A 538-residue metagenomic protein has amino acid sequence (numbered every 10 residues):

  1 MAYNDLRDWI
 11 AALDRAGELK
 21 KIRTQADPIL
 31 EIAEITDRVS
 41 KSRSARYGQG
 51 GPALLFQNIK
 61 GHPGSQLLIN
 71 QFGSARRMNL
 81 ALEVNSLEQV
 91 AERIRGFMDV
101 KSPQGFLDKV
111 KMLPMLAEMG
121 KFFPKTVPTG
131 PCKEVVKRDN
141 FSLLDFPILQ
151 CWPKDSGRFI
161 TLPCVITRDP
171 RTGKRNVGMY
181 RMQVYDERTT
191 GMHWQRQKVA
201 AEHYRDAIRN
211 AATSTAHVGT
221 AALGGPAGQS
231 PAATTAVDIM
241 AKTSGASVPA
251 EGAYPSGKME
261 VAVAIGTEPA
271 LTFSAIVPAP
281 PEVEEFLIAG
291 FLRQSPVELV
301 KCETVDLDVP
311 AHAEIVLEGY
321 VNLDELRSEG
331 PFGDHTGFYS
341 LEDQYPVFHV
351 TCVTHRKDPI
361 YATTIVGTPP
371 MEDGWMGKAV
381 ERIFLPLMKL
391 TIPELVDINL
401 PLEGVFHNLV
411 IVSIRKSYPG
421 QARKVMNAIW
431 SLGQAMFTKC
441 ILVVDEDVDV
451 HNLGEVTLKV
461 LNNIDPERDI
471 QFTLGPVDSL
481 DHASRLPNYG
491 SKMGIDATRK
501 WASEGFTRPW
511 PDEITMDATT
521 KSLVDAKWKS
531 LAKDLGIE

Functional and structural regions predicted by a protein language model:
M1-A211, P255-F332, T336-E538: Extended, highly charged
A212-S256: Intrinsic disorder/low-complexity segments
